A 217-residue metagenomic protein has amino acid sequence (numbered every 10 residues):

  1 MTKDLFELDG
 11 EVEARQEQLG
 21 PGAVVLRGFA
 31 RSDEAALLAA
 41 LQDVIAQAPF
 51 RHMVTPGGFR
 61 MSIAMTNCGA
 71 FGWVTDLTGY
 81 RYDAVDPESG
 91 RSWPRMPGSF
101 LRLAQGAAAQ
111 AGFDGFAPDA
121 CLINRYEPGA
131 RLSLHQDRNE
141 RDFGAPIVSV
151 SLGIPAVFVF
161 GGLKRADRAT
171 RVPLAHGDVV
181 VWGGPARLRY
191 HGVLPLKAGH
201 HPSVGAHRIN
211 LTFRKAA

Functional and structural regions predicted by a protein language model:
M1-A217: Non-heme Fe(II) oxygenase metal-center motifs and adjacent flexible, charged/small-residue loops
